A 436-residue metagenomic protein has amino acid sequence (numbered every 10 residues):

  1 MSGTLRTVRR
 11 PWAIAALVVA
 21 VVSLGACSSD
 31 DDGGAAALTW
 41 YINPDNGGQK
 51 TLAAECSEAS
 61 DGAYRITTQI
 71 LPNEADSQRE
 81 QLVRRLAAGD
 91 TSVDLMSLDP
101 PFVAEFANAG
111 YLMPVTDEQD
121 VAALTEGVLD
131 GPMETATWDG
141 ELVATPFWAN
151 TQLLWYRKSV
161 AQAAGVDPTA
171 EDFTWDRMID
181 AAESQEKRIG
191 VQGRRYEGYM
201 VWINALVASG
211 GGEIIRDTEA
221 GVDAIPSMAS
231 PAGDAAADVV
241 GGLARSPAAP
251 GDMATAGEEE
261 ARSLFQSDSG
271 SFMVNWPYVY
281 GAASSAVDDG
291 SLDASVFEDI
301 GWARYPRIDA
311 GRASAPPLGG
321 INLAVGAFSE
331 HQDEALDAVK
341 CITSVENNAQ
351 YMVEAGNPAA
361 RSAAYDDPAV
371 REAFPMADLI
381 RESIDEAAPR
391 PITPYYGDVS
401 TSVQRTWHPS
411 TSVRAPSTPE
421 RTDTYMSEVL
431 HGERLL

Functional and structural regions predicted by a protein language model:
S2-A104, V121, E428-L436: Conserved N-terminal structural module of periplasmic/extracytoplasmic solute-binding proteins
V83-R85, S92-D94, L124-V160, G311-A315 (+1 more regions): A structural signal for short loop-to-beta-strand junctions that line the ligand-binding cleft of periplasmic/secreted
P100-T151, S209, F297, G301-A303 (+1 more regions): Hinge/lid segment of periplasmic solute-binding proteins
D117-V128, E171, G193, G212-A235 (+4 more regions): Short, solvent-exposed loop/beta-turn-alpha elements that line the ligand-binding surface or hinge of extracytoplasmic
V143-F147, Q152, D176-A229: Extracytoplasmic/periplasmic solute-binding protein
Q162, E382-L436: Conserved C-terminal helix/tail region of periplasmic/extracytoplasmic solute-binding proteins
D180-E183, G221-A254, G301, Y305: Glycine-centered hinge/linker elements that transmit conformational signals in sensory and ligand-binding systems
Y278-V296, I308-T406: C-terminal lobe and pocket-closing loops of periplasmic/extracytoplasmic Venus-flytrap solute-binding proteins
